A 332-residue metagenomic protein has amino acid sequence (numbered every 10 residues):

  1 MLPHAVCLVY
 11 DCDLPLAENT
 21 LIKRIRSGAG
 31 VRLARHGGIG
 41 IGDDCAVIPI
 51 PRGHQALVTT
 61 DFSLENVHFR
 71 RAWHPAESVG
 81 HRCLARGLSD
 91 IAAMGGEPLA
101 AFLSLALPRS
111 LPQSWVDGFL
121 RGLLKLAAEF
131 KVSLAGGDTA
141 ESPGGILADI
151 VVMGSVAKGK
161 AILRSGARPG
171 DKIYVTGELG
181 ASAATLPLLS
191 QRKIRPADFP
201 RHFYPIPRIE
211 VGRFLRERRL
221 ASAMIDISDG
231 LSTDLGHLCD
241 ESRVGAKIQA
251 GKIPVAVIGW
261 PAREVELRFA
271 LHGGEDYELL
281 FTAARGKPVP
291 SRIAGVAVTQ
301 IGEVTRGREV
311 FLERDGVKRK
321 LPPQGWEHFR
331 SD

Functional and structural regions predicted by a protein language model:
V9-A93: N-terminal glycine-rich phosphate/pyrophosphate-binding loops that anchor nucleotide-derived ligands and cofactors
V9-G30, H54, H74, S110-A135 (+5 more regions): Glycine-/charge-enriched secondary-structure boundary and capping motifs
D44, D171-K172, D276-L279: Short, surface-exposed beta-edge/turn micro-motifs
I50, S63, E97-P187, E303: Glycine-rich anion-binding loops of enzyme active sites
R168-P169, E210, H272: Residue-level recognition of short, solvent-exposed, well-ordered loop/turn junctions that link secondary-structure
I173-G177, Y204-L231: Internal active-site segments that recognize and position negatively charged phosphoryl groups and nucleotide moieties
A183-R201: Short, compositionally biased
